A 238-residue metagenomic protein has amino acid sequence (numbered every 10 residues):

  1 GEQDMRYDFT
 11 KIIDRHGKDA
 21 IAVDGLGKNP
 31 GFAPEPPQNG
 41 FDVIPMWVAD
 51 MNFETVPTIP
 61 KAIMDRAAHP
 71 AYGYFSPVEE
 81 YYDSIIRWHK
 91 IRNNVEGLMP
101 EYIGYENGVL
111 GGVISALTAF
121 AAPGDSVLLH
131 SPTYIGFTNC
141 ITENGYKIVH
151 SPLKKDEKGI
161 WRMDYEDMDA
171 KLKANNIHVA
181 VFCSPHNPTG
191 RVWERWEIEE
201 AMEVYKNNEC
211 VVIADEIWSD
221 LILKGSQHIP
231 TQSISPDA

Functional and structural regions predicted by a protein language model:
G1-D4: Short, Lys/Arg-enriched N-terminal segments with co-localized hydrophobic residues within the first ~10-30 amino acids
R6-G108, S115: N-terminal small-domain helix-loop-helix segment of the aminotransferase-like
G40-I44, H178-V179, C210: Charged active-site motifs of nucleotide-sugar-dependent glycosyltransferases
F53, S219-D220: Short, active-site-adjacent cap segments at secondary-structure transitions
A68, Y72-E203, D220-D237: Conserved core of the PLP fold type I
S126, C210-V211: Short glycine-centered segments of the SAM/dcSAM-binding site in methyltransferase folds
Y146, N207-C210: A short helix->loop->beta-strand "cap" motif at the edges of active sites that frequently abuts
E216: Walker B catalytic acidic pair
